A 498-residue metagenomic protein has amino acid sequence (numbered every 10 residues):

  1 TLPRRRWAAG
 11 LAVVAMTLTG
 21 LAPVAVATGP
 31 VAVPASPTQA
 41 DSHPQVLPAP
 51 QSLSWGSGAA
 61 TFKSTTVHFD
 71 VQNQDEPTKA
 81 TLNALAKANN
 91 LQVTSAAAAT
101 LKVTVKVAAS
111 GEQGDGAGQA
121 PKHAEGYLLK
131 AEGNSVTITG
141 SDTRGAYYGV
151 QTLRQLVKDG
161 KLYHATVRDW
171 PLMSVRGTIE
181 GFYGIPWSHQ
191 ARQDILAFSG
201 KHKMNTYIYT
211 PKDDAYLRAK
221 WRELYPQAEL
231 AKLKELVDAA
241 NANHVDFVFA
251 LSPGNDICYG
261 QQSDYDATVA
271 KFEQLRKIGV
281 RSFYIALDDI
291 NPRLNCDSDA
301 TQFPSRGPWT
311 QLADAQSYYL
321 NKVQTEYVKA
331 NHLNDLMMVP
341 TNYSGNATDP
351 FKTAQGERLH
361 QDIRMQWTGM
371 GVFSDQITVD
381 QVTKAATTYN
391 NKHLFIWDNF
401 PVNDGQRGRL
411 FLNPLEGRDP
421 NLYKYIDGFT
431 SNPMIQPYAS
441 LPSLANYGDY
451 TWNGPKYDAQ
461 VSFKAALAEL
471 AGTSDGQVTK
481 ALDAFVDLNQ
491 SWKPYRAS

Functional and structural regions predicted by a protein language model:
L2-R5, A9, T17-L18, T28-G133 (+1 more regions): Acidic, contiguous N-terminal accessory segments
P50, E125, W452-S498: C-terminal functional modules
T65-E76, T137-T139, G181-I185, E223 (+2 more regions): Second-shell loop/turn segments in exported
H68, D142, T178, S199 (+4 more regions): Conserved, mostly hydrophobic/aromatic
H68-E76, T104-G111, T139-S141, G181-Y183 (+3 more regions): Structural motif
A99, I208, V248, Y284-A286 (+1 more regions): Conserved beta-strand positions in the central sheet of alpha/beta enzyme cores
P121-E273, K277-R281: Feature activates predominantly on carbohydrate-active enzymes
R281, R293-V461: Catalytic-core regions of glycoside hydrolase
